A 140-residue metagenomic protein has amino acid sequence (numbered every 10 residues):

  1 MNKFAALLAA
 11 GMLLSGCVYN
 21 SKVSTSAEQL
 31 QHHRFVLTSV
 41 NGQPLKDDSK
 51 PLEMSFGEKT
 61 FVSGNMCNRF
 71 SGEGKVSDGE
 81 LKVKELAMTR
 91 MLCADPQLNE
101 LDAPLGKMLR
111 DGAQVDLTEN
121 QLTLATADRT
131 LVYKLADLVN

Functional and structural regions predicted by a protein language model:
M1-S15: Sec-dependent bacterial lipoprotein signal peptides
C17-N140: Lipid interaction determinants
